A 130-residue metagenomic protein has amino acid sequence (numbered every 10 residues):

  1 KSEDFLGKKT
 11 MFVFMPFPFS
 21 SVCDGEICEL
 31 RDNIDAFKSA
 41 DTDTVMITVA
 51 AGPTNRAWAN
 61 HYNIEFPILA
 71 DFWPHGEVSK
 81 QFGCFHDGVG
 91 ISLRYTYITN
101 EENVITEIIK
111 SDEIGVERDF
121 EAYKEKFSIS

Functional and structural regions predicted by a protein language model:
K1-S130: Chalcogenol-based redox active-site neighborhoods
